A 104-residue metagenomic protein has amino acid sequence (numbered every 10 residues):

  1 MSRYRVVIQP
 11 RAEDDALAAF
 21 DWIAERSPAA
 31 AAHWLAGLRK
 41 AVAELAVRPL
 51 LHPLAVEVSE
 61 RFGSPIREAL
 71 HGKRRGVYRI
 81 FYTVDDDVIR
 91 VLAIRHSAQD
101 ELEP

Functional and structural regions predicted by a protein language model:
M1-R67, L102-P104: Basic, Lys/Arg-enriched alpha-helical interface segments
H71-P104: Enriched for short, Lys/Arg-rich terminal
